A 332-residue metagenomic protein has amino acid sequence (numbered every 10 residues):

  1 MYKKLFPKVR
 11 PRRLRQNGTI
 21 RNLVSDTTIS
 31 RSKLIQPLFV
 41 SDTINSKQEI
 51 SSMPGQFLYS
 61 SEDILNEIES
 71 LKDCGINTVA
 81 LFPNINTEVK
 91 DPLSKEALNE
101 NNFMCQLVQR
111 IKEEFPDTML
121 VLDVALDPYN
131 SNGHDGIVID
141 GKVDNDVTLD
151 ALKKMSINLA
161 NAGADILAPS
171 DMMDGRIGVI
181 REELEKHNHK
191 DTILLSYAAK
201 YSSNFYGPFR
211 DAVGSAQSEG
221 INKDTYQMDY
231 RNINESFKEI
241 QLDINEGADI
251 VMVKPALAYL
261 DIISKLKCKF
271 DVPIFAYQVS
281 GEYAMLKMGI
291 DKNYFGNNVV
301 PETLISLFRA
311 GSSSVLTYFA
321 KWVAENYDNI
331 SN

Functional and structural regions predicted by a protein language model:
M1-S25: N-terminal amphipathic/basic leader segments beginning at the initiator methionine
Y2-L5, N17, I29-I35, S41-N332: Alpha/beta enzyme core
